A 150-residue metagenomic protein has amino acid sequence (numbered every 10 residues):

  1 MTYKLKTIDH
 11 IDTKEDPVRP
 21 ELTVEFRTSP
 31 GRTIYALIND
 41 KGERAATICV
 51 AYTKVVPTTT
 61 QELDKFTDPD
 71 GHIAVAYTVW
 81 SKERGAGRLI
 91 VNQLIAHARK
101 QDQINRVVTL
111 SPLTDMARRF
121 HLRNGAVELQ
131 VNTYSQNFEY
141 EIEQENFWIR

Functional and structural regions predicted by a protein language model:
M1-H10, W148-R150: Conserved N-terminal entry element of GNAT/NAT acetyltransferase domains
D12-K41: Active-site rim helix/loop that mediates acceptor-substrate recognition in acyltransferases
Y35, A46-V50, A74, V79: Conserved GNAT-family N-acetyltransferase fold
C49-A74: Conserved acyl-donor/pantetheine-binding loop and adjacent beta-alpha core of acyl/acetyltransferases and related
S81-R99, R123: Conserved acetyl-CoA-binding loop-helix of GNAT-fold acetyltransferases
V108-R119, Y134-N137: Conserved beta-strand-loop-alpha-helix junction that forms the acyl-donor binding cleft
L122-N132: Conserved acetyl-CoA-binding loop of GNAT-fold acetyltransferases
Y134-R150: C-terminal "cap" of GNAT-fold acetyltransferases
